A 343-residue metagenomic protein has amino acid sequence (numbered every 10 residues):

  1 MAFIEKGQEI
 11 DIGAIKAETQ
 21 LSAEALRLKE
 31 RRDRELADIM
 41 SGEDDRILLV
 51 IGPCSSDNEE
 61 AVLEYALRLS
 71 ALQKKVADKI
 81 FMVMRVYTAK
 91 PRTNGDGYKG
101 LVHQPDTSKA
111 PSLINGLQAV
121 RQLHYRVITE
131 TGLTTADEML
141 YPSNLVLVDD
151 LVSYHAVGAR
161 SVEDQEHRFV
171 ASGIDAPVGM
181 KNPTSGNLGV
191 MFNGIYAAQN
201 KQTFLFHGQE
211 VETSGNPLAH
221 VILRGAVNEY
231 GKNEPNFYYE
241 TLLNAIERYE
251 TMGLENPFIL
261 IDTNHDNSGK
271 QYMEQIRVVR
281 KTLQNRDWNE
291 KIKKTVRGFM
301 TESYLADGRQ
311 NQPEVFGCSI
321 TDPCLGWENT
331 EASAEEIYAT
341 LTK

Functional and structural regions predicted by a protein language model:
M1-E43: N- or domain-start disorder-to-order transition segments that initiate the globular core
L26-K29, D57, R92, E130: Long, contiguous binding/interaction regions
A37-D45, T251-N256: Glycine-rich phosphate/diphosphate-binding loops that line cofactor/substrate pockets in enzymes
L48-A61, D322: Conserved phosphate/anionic-ligand binding catalytic regions in large, soluble enzymes, centered on
G52, I261, G326: Conserved, mostly hydrophobic/aromatic
A66, K79-N244, H265-K270, E274-K281 (+3 more regions): Active-site-facing alpha/beta catalytic cores
S303-L341: Internal helix-turn-beta structural module
